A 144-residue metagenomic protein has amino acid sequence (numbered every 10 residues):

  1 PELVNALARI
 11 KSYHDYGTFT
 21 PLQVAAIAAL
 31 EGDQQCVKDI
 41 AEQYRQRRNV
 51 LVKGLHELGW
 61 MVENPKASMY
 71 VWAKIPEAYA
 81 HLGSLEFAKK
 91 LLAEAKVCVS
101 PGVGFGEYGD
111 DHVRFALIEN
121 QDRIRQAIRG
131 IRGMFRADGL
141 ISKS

Functional and structural regions predicted by a protein language model:
P1-S144: PLP-dependent class I/II
